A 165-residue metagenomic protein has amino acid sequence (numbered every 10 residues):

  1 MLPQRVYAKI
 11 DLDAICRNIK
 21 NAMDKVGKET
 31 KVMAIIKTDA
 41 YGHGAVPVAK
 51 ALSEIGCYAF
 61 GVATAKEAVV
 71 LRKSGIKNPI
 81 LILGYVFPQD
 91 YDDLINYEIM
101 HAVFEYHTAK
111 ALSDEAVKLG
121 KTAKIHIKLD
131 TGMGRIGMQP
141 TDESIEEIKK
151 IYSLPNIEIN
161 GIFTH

Functional and structural regions predicted by a protein language model:
L2, V6-K9, T30-H165: Active-site-proximal beta-alpha core segment in soluble small-molecule metabolic enzymes
P3-K25: Positively charged, low-complexity intrinsically disordered leader regions
